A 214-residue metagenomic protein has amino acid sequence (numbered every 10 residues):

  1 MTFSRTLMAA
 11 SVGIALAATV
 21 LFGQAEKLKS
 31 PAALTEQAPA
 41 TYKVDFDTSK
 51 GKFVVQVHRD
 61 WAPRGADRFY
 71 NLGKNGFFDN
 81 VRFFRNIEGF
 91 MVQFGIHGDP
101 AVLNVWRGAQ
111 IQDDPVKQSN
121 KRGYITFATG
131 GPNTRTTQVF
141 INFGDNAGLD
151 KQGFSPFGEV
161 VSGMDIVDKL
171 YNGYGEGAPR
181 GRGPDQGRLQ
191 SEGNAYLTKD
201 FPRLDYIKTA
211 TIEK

Functional and structural regions predicted by a protein language model:
F3, M8, L16-K214: Cyclophilin-like peptidyl-prolyl cis-trans isomerases
